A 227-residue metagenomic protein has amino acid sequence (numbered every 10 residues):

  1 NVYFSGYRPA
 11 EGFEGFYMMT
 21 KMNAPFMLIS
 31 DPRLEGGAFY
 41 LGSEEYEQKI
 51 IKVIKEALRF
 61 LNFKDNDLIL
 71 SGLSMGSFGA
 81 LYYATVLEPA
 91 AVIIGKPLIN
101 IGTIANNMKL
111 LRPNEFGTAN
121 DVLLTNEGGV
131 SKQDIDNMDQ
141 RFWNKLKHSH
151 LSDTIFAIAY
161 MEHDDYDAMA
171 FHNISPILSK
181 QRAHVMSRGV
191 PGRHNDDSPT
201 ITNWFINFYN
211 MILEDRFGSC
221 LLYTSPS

Functional and structural regions predicted by a protein language model:
N1-M22: Short, surface-exposed "cap/lid" segments of acyl-processing enzymes
F26-Q48: Cap/lid segment of the alpha/beta-hydrolase catalytic domain
G42-F60: Alpha/beta-hydrolase active-site loop
F63-L73: Alpha/beta-hydrolase fold nucleophile elbow
G72-Y82: Glycine-rich nucleophile elbow surrounding the catalytic serine of serine-hydrolase chemistry
V86-T125: Hydrolase active-site cap/lid region
P113-R182: The feature captures the conserved acid-bearing segment of alpha/beta-hydrolase catalytic domains
Y223-S227: Conserved small/polar residues in nucleotide/adenosyl-binding loops
